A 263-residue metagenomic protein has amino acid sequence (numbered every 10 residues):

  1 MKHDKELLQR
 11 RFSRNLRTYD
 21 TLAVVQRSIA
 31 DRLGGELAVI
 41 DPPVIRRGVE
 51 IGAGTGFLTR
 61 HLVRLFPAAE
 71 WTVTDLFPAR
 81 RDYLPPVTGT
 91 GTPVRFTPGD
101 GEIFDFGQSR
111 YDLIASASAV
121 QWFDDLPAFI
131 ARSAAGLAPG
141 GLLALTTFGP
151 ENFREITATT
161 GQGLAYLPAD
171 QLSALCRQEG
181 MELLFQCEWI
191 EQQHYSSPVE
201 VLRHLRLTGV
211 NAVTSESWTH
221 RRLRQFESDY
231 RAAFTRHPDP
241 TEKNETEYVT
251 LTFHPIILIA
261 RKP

Functional and structural regions predicted by a protein language model:
M1-R17: N-terminal, positively charged/glycine-rich alpha-helical extensions of SAM-dependent methyltransferases
V24-I45: Conserved alpha-helix/loop element of class I SAM-dependent methyltransferases that forms part of the SAM/SAH-binding
V25, T55-F57, A165-L167, E182-P263: Conserved Class I S-adenosyl-L-methionine
R47-F104: Class I SAM-dependent methyltransferase SAM/SAH-binding core
E102-I114: A short acidic, Gly/Pro-enriched loop at the edge of an enzyme's catalytic core that lines a small-molecule cofactor
D112-D125, T147: A short SAM/SAH-binding and catalytic strip from SAM-dependent methyltransferases
P127-L142: A short glycine-rich, Lys/Arg-flanked "PGG" loop and its adjoining helix->strand segment in the class I
L142-A169: Conserved class I S-adenosyl-L-methionine
